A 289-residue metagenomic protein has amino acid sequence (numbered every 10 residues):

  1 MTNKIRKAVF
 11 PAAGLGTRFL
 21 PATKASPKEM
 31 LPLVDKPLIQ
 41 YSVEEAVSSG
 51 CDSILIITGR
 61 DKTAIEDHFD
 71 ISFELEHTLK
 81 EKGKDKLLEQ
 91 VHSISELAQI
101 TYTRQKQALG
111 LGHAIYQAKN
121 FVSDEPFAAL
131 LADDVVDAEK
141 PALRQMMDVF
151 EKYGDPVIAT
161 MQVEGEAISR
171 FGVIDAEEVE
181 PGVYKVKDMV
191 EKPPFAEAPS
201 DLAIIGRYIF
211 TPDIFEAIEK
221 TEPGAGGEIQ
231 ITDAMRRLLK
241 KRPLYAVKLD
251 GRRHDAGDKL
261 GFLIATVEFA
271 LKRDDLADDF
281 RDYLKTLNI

Functional and structural regions predicted by a protein language model:
T2-E81, P141-Q145: N-terminal glycine-rich phosphate-binding loop and ensuing alpha1 helix
K7, D52-I54, Q99, P126 (+3 more regions): Residues at the starts of beta-strands that form the adenosine-phosphate
A13, T58-G59, A132, M161 (+1 more regions): Cofactor-binding loop segments of dinucleotide-utilizing enzymes, especially the Rossmann-like FAD- and NAD(P)+-binding
G14, R60, D134, P212-D213 (+1 more regions): Alpha-helix/helix-capping structural signal
M30, I100-Y102, P156-I158, L244-A246 (+1 more regions): Conserved beta-strand scaffold positions in the cores of enzyme catalytic domains, especially in NTP/NDP-utilizing
L75-H77, D85-A176, P212, E219-T221: Conserved beta-loop-beta/alpha segment of the NTase-like Rossmann-fold superfamily that binds/positions NTPs
A128, M147-E151, V179-D282: Catalytic-core segments of class I nucleotidyltransferases/pyrophosphorylases that form NMP-activated intermediates
